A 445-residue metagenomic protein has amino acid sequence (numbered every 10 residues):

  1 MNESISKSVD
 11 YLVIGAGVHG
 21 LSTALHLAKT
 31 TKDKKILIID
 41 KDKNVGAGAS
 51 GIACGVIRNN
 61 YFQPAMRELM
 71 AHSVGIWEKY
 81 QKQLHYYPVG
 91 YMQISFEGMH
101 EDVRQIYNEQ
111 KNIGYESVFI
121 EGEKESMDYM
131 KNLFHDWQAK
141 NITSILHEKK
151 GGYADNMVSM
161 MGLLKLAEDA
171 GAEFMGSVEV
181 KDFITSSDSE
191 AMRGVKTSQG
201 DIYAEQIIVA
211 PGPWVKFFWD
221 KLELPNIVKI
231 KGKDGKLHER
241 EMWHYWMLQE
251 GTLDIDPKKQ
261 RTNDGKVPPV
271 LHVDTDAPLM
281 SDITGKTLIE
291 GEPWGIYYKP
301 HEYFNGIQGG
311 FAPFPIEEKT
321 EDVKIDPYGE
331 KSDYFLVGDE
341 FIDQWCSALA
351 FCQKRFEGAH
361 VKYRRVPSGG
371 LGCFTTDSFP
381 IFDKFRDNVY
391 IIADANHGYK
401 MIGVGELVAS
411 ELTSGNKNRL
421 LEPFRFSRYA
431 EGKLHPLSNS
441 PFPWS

Functional and structural regions predicted by a protein language model:
M1-S8: A short, basic/flexible loop-to-alpha-helix module at the beginning of a structural domain
V9-L37: N-terminal Rossmann-like FAD-binding beta1-loop-alpha1 element of flavoenzymes
H19, N44, W214: Conserved Rossmann-like nucleotide-cofactor binding loop
S22, R58, F183-A191, T197-I325 (+3 more regions): Flavin-dependent oxidoreductases
H26, T30, K35, K41-E116: Conserved FAD-binding subdomain of flavin-dependent enzymes
K79, G98-G176, K181-A191, K196 (+1 more regions): Flavin (FAD/FMN) cofactor-binding and adjacent substrate-gating region of FAD-dependent oxidoreductase domains
Y87-V89, M175, K229-M242, K354-G369 (+1 more regions): A short coil-to-beta-strand element that immediately follows conserved catalytic motifs
K319-K324, F335-S445: C-terminal catalytic lobe of FAD-dependent flavoproteins
